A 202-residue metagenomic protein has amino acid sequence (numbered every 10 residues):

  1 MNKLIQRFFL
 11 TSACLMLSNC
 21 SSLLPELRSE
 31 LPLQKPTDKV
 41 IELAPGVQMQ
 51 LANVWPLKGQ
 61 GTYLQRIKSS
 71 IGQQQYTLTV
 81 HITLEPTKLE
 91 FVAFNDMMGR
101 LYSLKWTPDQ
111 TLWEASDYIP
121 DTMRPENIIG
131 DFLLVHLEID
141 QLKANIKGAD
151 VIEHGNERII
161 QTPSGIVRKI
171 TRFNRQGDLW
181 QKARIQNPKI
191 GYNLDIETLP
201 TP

Functional and structural regions predicted by a protein language model:
M1-F9: Bacterial N-terminal signal peptides that target proteins for export
M16-N19: C-terminal motif of bacterial Sec signal peptides marking the signal peptidase cleavage site
S21-L24: Bacterial signal peptide processing site
S29-W55: Post-signal peptide N-terminal segment of mature Sec-exported envelope proteins
Q50-I71: A short, Trp-centered hydrophobic/proline-enriched beta-strand micro-motif
I71-M98: Structural recognition of beta-strand segments within beta-rich domains
Y102-A149: Long, charge-dense
D150-P202: Gly/Pro-enriched, hydrophobic low-complexity segments that function as extracytoplasmic propeptides/linkers
